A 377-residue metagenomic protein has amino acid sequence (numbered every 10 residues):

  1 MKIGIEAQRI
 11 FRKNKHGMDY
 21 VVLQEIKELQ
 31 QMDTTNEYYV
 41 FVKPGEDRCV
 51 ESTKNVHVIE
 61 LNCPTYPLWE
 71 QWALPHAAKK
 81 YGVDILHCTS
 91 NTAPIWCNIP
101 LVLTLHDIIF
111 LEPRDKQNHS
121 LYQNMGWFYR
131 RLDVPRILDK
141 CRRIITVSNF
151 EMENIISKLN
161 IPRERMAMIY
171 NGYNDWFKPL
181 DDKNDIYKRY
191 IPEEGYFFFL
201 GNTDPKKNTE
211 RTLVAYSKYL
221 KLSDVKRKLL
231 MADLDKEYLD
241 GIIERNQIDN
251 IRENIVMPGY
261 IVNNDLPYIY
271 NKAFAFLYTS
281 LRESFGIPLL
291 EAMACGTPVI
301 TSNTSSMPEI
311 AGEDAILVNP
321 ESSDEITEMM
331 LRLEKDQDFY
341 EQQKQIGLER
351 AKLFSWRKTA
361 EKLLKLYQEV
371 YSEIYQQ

Functional and structural regions predicted by a protein language model:
M1-Q377: Carbohydrate transferase catalytic cores enriched for Leloir-type hexosyltransferases
